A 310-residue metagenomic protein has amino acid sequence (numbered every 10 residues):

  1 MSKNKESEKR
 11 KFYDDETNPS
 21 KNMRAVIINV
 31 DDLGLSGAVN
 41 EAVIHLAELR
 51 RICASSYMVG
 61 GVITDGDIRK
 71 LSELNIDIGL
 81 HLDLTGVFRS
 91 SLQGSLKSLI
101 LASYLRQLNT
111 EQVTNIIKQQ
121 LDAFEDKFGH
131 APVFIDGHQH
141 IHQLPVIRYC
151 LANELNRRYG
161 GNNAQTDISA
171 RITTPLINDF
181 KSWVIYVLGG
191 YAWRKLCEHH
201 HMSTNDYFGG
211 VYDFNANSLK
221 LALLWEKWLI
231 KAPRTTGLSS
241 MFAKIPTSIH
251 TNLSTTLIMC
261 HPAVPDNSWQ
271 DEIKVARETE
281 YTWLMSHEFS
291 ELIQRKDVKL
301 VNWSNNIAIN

Functional and structural regions predicted by a protein language model:
S2-I27, G37-F134, V146-N162, T166-N310: Terminal accessory/targeting
V30-G34: DG-centered beta-turn motif at the end of beta-strands
G137: Catalytic and binding regions of secreted/periplasmic enzymes and modules that target cell-wall glycans
H140-L144: Active-site pocket-lining segments that scaffold enzyme catalytic pockets across diverse folds
